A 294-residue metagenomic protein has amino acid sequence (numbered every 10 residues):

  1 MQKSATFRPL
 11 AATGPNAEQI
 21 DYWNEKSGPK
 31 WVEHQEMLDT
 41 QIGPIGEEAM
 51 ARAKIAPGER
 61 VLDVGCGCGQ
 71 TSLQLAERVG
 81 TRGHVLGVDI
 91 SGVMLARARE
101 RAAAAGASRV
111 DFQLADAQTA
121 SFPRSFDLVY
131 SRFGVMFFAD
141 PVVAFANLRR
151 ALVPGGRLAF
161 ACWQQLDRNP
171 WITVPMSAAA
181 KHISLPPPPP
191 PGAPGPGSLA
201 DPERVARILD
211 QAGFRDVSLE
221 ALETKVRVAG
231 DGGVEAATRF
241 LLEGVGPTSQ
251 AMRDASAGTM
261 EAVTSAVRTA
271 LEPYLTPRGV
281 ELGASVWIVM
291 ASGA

Functional and structural regions predicted by a protein language model:
Q2-E59, Q70-Q74, M94-R97, A105 (+1 more regions): Conserved class I S-adenosyl-L-methionine
K3-Y22, S27-M37, S218-R278: C-terminal helical/coil "lid" or tail adjacent to the Rossmann-like core of SAM-dependent
R60-A120, V143: Class I SAM-dependent methyltransferase SAM/SAH-binding core
G80, F138-A139, L152-P154: Helix-to-beta-strand junctions that scaffold the AdoMet/dcAdoMet cofactor pocket in Class I SAM-dependent enzymes
Q118-L128: A short acidic, Gly/Pro-enriched loop at the edge of an enzyme's catalytic core that lines a small-molecule cofactor
D127-V142, Q164: A short SAM/SAH-binding and catalytic strip from SAM-dependent methyltransferases
V142-V143, V153, R157-G230, M252: Conserved catalytic/acceptor-binding region of the Class I
A212-R215, T238, V286-A294: Core SAM-dependent methyltransferase catalytic element
